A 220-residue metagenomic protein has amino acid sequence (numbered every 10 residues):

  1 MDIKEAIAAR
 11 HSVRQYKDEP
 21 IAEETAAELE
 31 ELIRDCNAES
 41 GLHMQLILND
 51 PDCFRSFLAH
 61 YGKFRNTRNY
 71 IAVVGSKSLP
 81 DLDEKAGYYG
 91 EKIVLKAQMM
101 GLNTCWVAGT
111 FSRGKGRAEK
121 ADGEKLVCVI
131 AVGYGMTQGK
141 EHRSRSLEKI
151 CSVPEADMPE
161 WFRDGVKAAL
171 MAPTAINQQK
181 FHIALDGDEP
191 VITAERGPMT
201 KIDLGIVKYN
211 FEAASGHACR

Functional and structural regions predicted by a protein language model:
M1-R220: Acidic, surface-exposed loops and disordered segments
